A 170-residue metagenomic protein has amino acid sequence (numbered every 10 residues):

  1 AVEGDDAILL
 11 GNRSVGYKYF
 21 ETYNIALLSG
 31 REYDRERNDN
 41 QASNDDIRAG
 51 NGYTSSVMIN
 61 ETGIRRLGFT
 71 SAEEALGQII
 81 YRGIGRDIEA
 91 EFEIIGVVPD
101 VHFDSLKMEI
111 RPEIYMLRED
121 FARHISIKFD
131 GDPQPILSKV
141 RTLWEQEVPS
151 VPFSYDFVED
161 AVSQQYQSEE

Functional and structural regions predicted by a protein language model:
A1-Q78, E91-H102, E113: Short beta-strand boundary microenvironments
E61-T62, R86-E170: "Rare, low-scoring activations can occur in soluble or secreted enzymes where short amphipathic helices or signal
Y81-G83: PAS-family sensory domains
